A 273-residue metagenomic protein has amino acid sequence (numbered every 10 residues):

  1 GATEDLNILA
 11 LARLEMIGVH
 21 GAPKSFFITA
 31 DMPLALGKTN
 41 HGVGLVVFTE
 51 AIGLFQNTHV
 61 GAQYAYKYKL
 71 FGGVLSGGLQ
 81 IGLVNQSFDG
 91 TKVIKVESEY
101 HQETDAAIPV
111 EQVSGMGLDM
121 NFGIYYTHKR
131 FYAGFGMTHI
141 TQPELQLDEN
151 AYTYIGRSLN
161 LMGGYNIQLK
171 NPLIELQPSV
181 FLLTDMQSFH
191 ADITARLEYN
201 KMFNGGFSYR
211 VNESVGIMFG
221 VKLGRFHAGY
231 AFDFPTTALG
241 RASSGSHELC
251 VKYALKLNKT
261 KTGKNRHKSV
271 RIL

Functional and structural regions predicted by a protein language model:
G1-L273: Subset of outer-membrane beta-barrel
